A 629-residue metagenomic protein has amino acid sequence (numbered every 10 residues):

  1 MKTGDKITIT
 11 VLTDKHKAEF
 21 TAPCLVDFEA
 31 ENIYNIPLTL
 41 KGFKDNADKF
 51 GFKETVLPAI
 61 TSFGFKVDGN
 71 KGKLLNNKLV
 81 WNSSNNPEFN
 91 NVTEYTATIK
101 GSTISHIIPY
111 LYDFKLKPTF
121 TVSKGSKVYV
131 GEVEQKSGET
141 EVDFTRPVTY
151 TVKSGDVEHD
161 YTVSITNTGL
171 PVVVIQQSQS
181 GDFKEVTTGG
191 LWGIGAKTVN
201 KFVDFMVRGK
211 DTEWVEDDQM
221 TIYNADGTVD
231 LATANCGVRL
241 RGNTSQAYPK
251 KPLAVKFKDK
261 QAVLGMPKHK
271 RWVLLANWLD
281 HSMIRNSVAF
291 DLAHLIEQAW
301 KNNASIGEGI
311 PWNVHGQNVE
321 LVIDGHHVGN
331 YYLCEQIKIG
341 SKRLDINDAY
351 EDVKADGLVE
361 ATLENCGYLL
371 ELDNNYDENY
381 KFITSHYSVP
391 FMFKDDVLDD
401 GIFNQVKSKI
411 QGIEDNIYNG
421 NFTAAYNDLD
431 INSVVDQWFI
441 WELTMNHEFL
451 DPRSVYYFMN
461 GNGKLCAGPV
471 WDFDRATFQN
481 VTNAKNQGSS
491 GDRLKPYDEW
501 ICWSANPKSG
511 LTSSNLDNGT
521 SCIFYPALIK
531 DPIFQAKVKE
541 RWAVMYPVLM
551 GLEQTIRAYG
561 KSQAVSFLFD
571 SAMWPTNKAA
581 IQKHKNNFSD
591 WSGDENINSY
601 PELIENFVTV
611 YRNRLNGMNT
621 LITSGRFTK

Functional and structural regions predicted by a protein language model:
T3, V11-P171: Beta-rich interaction/scaffold domains
I7-T10, E216-A225, Q317-L321: Short conserved beta-strand and strand-loop elements enriched in small hydrophobics with frequent Asp/Gly
G51-T55, T61-G72, I165-A234, Q554 (+1 more regions): Regulatory N- and C-terminal appendages and interdomain linkers associated with kinase/kinase-like NTP transferase
D211-W214, G227-A232, Q246-P249, G265-K268 (+5 more regions): Extracellular/periplasmic catalytic domains that process cell-envelope and extracellular macromolecules
E216-A276, D399: Conserved oxyanion/phosphate-binding beta-strand-loop segments in alpha/beta enzyme cores
D218-D226, S287-G307, N404, S408: Zn2+-dependent metallopeptidase catalytic core
Y248-P249, F391-D451, V455-Y457, N462-K629: Middle-to-C-terminal accessory/interaction subdomains
K256-A262, P267-M283, L295-W300, W312-V314 (+2 more regions): Internal "kinase-insert"/substrate-recognition segments embedded within catalytic cores of ATP-dependent enzymes
